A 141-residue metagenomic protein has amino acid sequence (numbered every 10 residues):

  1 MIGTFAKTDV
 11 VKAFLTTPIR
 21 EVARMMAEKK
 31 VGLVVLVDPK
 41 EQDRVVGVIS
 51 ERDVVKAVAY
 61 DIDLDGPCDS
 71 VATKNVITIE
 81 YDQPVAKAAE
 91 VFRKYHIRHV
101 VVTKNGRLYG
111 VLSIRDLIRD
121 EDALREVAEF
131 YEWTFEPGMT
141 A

Functional and structural regions predicted by a protein language model:
M1-D9, S50-T78, P84-R93, V111-A141: Tandem CBS (Bateman) regulatory domains
K12-V31, V37-D38, I79-H96, T103-K104 (+1 more regions): The conserved cystathionine-beta-synthase
P39-R44: Short, solvent-exposed loop/turn segments that connect beta-strands within catalytic domains and beta-strand-rich
V46, V55, T103, L108-Y109: Short hydrophobic beta-strand segments in globular cytosolic domains
